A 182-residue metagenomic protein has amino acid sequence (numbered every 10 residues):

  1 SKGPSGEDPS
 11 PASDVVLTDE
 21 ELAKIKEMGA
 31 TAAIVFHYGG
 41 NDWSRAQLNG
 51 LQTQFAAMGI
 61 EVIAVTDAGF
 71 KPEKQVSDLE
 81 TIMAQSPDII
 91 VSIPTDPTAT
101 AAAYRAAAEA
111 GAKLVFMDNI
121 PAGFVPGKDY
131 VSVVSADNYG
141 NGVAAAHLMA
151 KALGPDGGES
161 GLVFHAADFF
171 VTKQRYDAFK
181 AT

Functional and structural regions predicted by a protein language model:
S1-T182: A residue-level marker of the well-folded mature domains of exported/periplasmic proteins
